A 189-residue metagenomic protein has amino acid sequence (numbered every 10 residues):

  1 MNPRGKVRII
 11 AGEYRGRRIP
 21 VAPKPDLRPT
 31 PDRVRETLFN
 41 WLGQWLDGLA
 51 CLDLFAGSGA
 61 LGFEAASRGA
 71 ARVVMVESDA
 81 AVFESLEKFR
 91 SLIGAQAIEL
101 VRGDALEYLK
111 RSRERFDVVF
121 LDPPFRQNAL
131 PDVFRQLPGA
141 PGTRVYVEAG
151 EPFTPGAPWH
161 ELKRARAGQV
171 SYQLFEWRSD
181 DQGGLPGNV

Functional and structural regions predicted by a protein language model:
M1-V189: Class I S-adenosyl-L-methionine-dependent methyltransferase catalytic core
